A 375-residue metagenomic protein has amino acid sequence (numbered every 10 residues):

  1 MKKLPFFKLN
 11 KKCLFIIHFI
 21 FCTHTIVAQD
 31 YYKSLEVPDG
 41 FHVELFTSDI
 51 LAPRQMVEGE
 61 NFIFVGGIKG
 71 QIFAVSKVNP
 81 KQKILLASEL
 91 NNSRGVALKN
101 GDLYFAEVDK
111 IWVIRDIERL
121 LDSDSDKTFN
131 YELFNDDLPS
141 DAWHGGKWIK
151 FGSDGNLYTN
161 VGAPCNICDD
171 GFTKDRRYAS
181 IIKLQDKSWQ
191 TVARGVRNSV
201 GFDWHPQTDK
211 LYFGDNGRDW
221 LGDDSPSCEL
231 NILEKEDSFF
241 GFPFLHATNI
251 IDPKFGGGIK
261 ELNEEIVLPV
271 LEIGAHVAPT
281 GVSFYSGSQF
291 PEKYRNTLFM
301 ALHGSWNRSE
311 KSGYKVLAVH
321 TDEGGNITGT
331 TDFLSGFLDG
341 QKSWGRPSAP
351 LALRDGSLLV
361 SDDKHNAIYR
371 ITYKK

Functional and structural regions predicted by a protein language model:
D30-V37, G146, A163-C168, R176-A179 (+6 more regions): Beta-propeller domain segments
E44-G70, V277-F284, M300-A301: Beta-strand-rich domains and repeat architectures in extracellular enzymes and scaffolds, especially beta-propellers
L45-I50, L85-L90, L133-D141, T191-G195 (+2 more regions): Surface loop/turn motifs at the tips and blade-to-blade linkers of beta-strand repeat domains
T47, Q55-V57, A97, K150 (+3 more regions): Conserved beta-strand position repeated across blades of beta-propeller domains
F62-G66, D102-F105, N156-N160, K210-G214 (+3 more regions): Conserved beta-propeller blade signature
A74, P80-G101: Blade-loop segments of beta-propeller domains
D109-G152, A163-N166: Asp-box/WD-like beta-propeller blade repeats and closely related beta-sheet repeat scaffolds
L351-K375: Blade-level signature of beta-propeller repeat domains, shared across WD40, Kelch, NHL, RCC1 and BNR/Asp-box propellers
